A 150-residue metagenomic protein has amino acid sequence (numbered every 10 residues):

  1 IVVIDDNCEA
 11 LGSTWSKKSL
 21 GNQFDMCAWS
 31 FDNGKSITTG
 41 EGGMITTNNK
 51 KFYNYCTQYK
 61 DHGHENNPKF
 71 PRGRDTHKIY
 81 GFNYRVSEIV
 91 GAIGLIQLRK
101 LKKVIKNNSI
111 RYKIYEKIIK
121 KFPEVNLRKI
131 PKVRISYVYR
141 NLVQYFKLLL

Functional and structural regions predicted by a protein language model:
I1: A short helix->loop->beta-strand "cap" motif at the edges of active sites that frequently abuts
I4-D5, S87: Active-site flanking residues adjacent to catalytic metal/cofactor-binding acidic residues
D5-T38, P68-K69, G73-K78: Conserved active-site segment immediately N-terminal to the catalytic lysine that forms the internal aldimine
T14, K50-L150: PLP-dependent aminotransferase class I/II
N22-E65, E88: Active-site PLP attachment segment
